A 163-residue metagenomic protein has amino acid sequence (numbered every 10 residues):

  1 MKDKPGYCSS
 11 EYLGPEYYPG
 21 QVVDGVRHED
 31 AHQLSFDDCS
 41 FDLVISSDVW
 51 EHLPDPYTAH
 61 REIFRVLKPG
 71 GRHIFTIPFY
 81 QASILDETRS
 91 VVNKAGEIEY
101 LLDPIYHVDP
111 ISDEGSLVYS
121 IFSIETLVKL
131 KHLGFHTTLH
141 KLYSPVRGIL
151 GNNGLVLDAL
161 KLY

Functional and structural regions predicted by a protein language model:
M1-Q33, Q81: Class I SAM-dependent methyltransferase SAM/SAH-binding core
D3, D37-C39, P69, N152: Residue-level preference for short coil/turn positions at secondary-structure junctions
Y17-Q21, C39, G70: Glycine-centered loop/turn motifs
E29-V44: A short acidic, Gly/Pro-enriched loop at the edge of an enzyme's catalytic core that lines a small-molecule cofactor
S35-D37, P54, S123: GHKL-family ATP-binding catalytic core of two-component histidine kinases
D42-P54: A short SAM/SAH-binding and catalytic strip from SAM-dependent methyltransferases
Y57-Y163: S-adenosyl-L-methionine-dependent methyltransferase catalytic module, highlighting the catalytic core
